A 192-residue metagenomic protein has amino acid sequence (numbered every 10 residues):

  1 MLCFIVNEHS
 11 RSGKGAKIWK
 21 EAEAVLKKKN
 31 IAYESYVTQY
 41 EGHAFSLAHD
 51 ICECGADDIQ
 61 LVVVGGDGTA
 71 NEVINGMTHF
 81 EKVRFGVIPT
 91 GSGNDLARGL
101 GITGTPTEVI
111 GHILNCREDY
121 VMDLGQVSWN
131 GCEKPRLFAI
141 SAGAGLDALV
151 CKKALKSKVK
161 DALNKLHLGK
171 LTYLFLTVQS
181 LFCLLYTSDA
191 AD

Functional and structural regions predicted by a protein language model:
M1-L61, N71, N75, E108-I110: ATP/NTP phosphate-donor binding region
C3, H79-R84, G91-S188: Catalytic core of DAGKc-family lipid kinases
E8, V64-G66, T90: Glycine-rich beta-strand-to-loop/alpha-helix junction loops that act as flexible
Y36-T38, I88, V127: Conserved beta-strand termini and adjacent loop/short-helix elements that scaffold enzyme active sites in alpha/beta
G68, E72, L149: Active-site phosphate/pyrophosphate-handling residues
